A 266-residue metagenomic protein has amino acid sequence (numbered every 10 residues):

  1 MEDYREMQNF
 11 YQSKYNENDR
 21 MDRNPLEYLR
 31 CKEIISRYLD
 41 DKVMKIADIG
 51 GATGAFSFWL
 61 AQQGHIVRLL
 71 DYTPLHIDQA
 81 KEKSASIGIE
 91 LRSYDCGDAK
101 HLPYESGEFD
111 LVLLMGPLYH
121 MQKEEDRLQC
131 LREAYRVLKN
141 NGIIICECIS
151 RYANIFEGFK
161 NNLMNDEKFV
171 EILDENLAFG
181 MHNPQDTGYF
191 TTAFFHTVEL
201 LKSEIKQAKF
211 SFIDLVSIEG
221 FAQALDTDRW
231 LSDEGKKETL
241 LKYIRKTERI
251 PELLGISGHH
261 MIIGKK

Functional and structural regions predicted by a protein language model:
M1-K42, A55, W59: Conserved class I S-adenosyl-L-methionine
V43-G50: Conserved class I S-adenosyl-L-methionine
A55-H101: Class I SAM-dependent methyltransferase SAM/SAH-binding core
K100-V112: A short acidic, Gly/Pro-enriched loop at the edge of an enzyme's catalytic core that lines a small-molecule cofactor
M121, Q185-E199: Acceptor-substrate binding/catalytic loop of class I
L128-N140: A short glycine-rich, Lys/Arg-flanked "PGG" loop and its adjoining helix->strand segment in the class I
I143-E175: Conserved class I S-adenosyl-L-methionine
A208-K266: C-terminal lobe and adjacent flexible extensions of AdoMet/dcAdoMet transferase-like proteins
